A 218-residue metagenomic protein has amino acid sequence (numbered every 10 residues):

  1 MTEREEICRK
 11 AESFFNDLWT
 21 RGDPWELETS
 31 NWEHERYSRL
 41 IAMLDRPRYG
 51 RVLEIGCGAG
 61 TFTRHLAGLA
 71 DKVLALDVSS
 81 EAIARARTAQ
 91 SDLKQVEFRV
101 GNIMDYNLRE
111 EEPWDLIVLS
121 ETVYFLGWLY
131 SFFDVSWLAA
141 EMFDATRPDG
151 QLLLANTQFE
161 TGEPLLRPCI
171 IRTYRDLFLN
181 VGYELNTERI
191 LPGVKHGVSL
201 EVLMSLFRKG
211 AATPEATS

Functional and structural regions predicted by a protein language model:
M1-R46: Conserved class I S-adenosyl-L-methionine
A59-A70: Conserved SAM-binding loop of SAM-dependent methyltransferases across substrates and taxa, primarily the Class I
S79-E81: Conserved SAM/SAH-binding beta-strand->alpha-helix loop
A86-R87: Conserved SAM-binding loop
D92-M104: Conserved SAM-binding strand-loop segment of SAM-dependent methyltransferases
R109-I117: A short acidic, Gly/Pro-enriched loop at the edge of an enzyme's catalytic core that lines a small-molecule cofactor
L126-E141: A short, conserved alpha-helix within the catalytic core of class I
D149-N156: Conserved beta-strand signature within the Rossmann-like core of class I S-adenosyl-L-methionine
